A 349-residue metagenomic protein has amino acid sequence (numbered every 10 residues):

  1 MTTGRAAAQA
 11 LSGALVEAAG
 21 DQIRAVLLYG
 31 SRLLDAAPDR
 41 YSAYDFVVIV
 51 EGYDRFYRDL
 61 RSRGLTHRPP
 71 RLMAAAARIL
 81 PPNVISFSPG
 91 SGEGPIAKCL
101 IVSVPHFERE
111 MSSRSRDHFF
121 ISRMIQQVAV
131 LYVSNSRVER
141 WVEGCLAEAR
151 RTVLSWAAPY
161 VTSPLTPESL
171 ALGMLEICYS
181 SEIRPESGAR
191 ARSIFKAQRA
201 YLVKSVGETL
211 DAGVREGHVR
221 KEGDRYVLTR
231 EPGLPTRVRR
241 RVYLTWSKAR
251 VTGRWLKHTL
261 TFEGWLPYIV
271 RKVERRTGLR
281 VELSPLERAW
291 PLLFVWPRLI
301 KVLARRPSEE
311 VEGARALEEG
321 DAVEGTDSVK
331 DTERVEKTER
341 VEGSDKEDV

Functional and structural regions predicted by a protein language model:
M1-L27, L317-D321, E347-V349: Helical scaffold of the NTase/Pol beta-like nucleotidyltransferase catalytic core
T2-L11, D35, D39-Y41, V47-F119: Metal-dependent nucleotidyltransferase catalytic core
L28-S31, V50: Short His-Asn-centered micro-motif
P81, F87-K221, R225, R230 (+1 more regions): Catalytic cores of NTP-dependent nucleotidyl/adenyl transfer enzymes across multiple folds
R215-R241, H258-K272, R276-G278: Activity-critical C-terminal alpha-helical subdomain
S247-W255: A short, surface-exposed helix-loop junction/capping segment
W255-D321, D348-V349: Charge-dense, extended regions
E318, E324-D345: Intrinsically disordered, low-complexity segments used as extracellular stalks/linkers and nuclear/regulatory IDRs
